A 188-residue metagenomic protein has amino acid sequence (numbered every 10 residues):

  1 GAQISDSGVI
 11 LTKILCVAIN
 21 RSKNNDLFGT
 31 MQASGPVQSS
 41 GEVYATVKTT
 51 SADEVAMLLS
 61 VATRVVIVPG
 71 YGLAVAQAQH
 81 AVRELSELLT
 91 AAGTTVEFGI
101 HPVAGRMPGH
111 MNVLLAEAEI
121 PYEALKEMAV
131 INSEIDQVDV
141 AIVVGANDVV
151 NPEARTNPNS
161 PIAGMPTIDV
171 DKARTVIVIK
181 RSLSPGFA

Functional and structural regions predicted by a protein language model:
G1-A2, L15, L115, V130: Aromatic/pi-system hotspot detector in well-structured domains
Q3-A62: Membrane-interfacial segments at transmembrane helix termini in multi-pass membrane proteins
G41-A188: Structured cytosolic domains appended to multi-pass membrane proteins
